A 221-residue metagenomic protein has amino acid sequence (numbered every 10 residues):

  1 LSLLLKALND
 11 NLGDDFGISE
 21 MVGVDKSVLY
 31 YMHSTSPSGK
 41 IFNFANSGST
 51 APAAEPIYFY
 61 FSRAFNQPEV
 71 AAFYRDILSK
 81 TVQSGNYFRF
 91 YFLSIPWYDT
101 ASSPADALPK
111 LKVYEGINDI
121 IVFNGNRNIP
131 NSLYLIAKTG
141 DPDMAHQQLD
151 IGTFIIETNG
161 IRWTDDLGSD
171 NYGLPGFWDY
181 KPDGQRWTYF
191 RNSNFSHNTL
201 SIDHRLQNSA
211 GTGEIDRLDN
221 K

Functional and structural regions predicted by a protein language model:
S2-W163, D219: Carbohydrate-active enzyme catalytic cores, enriched for enzymes that act on polyanionic acidic polysaccharides
Y134-N220: Catalytic core of carbohydrate-active enzymes
